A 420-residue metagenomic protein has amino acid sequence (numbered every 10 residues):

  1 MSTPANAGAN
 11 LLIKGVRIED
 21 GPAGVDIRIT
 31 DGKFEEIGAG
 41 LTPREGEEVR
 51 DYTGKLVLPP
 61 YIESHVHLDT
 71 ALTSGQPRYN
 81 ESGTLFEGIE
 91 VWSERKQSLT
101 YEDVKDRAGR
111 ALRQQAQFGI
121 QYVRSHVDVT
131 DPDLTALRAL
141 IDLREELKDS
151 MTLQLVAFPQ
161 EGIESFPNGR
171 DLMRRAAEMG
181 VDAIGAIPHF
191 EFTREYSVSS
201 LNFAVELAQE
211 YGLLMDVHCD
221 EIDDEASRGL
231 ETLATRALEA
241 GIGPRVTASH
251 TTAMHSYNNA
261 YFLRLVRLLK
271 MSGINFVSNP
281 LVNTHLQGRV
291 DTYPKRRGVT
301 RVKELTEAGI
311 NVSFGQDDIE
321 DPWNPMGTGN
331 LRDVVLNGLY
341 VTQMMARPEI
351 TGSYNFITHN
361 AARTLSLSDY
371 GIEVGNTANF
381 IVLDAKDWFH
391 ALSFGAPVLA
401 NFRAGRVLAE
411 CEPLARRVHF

Functional and structural regions predicted by a protein language model:
M1-L58: Histidine-rich, glycine-flanked metal-binding segment
K55-P77, I222-D223: Di-metal (Zn2+ and/or Mg2+/Mn2+) metal-binding site signature of metallo-dependent hydrolases with the MBL/beta-CASP
V57, S74-H126, L134-E146, D171-E178: Alpha-helical scaffold segments that flank or form the walls of functional sites
L72-V104, G180-A183, G229-T247, K270-N275 (+2 more regions): Active-site gating loops and adjacent loop-to-helix segments of metal-dependent hydrolytic enzymes
V91-D106, V156-P167, P188-E195: Active-site mouth loops of central-metabolism enzymes
T135-L147, F166-N275, T292-F314, Y370: Histidine/acidic residue-rich metal-binding segments in metalloenzymes
L214, T235-V246, N279-L286, R296-L383: His/Asp/Glu-enriched, well-ordered alpha-helical/loop segment that forms or immediately abuts the divalent-metal
V335, R363, V374-F420: C-terminal cap of metal-dependent C-N hydrolases
